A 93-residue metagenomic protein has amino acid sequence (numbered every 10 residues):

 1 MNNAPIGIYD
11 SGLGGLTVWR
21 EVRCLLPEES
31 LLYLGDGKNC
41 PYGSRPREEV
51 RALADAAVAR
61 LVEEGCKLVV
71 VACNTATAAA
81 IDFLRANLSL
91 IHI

Functional and structural regions predicted by a protein language model:
N2-A59: N-terminal glycine-rich anion-binding loop in soluble enzyme alpha/beta folds
G14, N74-A76: Short glycine-rich anion-binding loops that position phosphate/pyrophosphate groups of nucleotides and phosphorylated
V50, L88-S89: Short alpha-helix boundary/capping motifs
V62-E63: Non-catalytic positions within long, well-ordered alpha-helices that form the structural scaffold/packing of enzyme
C66-C73: Periplasmic-binding protein-like
T77-L88: Short Gly/Thr/Asp-enriched flexible loops that form oxyanion-binding sites at enzyme active sites
I91-I93: Conserved small/polar residues in nucleotide/adenosyl-binding loops
